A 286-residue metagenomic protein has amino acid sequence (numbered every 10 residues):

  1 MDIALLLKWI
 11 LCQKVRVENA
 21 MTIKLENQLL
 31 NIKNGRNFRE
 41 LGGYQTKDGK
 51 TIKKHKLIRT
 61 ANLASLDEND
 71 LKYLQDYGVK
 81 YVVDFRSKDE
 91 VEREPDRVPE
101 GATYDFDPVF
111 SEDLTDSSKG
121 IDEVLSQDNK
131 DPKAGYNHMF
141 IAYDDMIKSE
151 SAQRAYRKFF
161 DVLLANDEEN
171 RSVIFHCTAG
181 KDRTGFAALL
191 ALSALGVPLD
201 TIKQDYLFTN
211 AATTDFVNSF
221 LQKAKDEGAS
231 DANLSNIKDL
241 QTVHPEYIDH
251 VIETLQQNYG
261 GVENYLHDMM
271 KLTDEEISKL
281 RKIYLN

Functional and structural regions predicted by a protein language model:
I10, V15-I174, A187-N286: Cys-dependent protein tyrosine phosphatase-like superfamily
A179, R183-T184: Ser/Thr-glycine-rich phosphate-binding loops at phosphate-binding pockets of nucleotides, nucleotide cofactors
